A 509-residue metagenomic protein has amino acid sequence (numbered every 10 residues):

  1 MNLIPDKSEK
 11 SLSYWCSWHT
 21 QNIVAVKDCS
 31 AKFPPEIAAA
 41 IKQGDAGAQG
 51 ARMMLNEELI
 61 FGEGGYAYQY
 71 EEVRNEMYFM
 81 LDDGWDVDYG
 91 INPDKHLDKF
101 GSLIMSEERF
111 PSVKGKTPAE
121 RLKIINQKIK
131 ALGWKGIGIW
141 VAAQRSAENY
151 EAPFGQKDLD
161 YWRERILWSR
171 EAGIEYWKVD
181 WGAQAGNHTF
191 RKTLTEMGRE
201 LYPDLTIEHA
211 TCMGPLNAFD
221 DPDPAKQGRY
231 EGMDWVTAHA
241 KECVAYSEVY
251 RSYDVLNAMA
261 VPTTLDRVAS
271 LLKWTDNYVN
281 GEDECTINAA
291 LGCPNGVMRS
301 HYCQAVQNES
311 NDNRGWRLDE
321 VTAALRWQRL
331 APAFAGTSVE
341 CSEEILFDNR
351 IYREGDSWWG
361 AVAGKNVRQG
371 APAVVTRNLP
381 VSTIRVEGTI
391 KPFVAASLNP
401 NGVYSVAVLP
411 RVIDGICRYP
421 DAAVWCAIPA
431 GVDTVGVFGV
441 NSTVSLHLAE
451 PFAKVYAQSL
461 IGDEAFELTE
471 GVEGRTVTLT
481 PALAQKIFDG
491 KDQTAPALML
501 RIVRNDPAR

Functional and structural regions predicted by a protein language model:
M1-K10, Y14: N-terminal carbohydrate-binding accessory modules
N2-L3, Y66-Y68, I125, R165-I166 (+3 more regions): Generic recognition of flexible, low-complexity loop/linker segments
K7-S8, L132, E200: A generic structural signal for short, non-catalytic loop/turn and secondary-structure boundary residues
S13-C16, I23-V26, S30-P34, A38-D45 (+3 more regions): Active-site-proximal substrate-binding groove within the catalytic cores of carbohydrate-active enzymes
W15, T20-H188: Aromatic-lined carbohydrate-binding/catalytic grooves of carbohydrate-active enzymes
W181, V408-V412, R504: Structural motif
V455, P496-N505: Short, aromatic- and glycine-rich surface loops/edge beta-strands on solvent-exposed regions
A508-R509: Beta-rich accessory regions
